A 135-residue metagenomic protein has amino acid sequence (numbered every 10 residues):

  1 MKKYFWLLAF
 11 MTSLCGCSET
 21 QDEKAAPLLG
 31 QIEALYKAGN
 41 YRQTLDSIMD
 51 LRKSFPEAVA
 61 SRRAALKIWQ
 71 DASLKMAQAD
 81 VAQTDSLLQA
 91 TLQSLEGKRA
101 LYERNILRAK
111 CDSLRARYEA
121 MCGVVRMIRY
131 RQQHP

Functional and structural regions predicted by a protein language model:
Y4-S13: Sec-dependent N-terminal signal peptides
G16-T20: Bacterial signal peptide processing site
A25-A26, E33-K75: Post-signal-peptide N-terminal segment of Sec-exported extracytoplasmic proteins
V59-Q78, E103-S113, R117: TPR/TPR-like alpha-solenoid helical repeat scaffolds
Q70-G97: Alpha-helical linker/edge segments of TPR/alpha-solenoid repeat scaffolds and analogous pre-/post-domain helices
E119-P135: Short, low-complexity, Pro/Ser/Thr/Gly-rich segments in the mature regions of secreted, periplasmic
